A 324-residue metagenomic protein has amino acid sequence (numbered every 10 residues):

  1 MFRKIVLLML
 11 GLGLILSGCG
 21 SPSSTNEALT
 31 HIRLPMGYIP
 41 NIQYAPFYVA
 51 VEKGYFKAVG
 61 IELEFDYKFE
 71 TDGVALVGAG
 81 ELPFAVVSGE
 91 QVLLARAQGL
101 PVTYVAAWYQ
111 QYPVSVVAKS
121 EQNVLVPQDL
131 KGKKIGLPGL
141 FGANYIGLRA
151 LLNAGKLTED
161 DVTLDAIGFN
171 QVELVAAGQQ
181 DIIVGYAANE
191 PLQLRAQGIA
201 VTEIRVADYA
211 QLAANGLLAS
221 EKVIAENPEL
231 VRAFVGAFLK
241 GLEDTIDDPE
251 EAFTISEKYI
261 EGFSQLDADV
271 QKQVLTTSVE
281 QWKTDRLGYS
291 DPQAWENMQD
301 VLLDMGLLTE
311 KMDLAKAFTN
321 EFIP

Functional and structural regions predicted by a protein language model:
M1-H31, P324: Short, low-complexity disordered leader/linker segments with a strong preference for bacterial N-terminal type II
N26-A166, V172-A177, D181-A188, I204-R205 (+1 more regions): Short, glycine-/small- and polar/acidic-enriched structural segments that line small-molecule recognition paths
V59, Y104, F253-I255, E310-M312: Short, hydrophobic secondary-structure boundary micro-motifs
E90-Q91, Q122, N170-G262: Pocket-lining segment of extracytoplasmic ligand-binding domains
V126-P127, E221, L314: Structural motif detector for alpha-helix initiation sites
S220, D291, T319-N320: Residue-level signal for threonine
A225-L307: Secondary-structure end/capping motifs
M298-D300, D304-P324: Hinge/cleft segment of the Venus flytrap/periplasmic-binding protein
